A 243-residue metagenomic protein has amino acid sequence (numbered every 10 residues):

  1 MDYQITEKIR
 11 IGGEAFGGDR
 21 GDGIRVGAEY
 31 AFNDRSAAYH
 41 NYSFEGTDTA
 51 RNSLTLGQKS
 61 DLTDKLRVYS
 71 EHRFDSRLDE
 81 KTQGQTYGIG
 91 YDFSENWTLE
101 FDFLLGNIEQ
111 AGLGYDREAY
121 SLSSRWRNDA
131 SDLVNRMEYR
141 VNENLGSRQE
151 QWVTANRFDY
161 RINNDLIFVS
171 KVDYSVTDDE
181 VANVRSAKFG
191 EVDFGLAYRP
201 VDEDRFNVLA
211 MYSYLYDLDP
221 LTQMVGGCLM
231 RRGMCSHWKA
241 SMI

Functional and structural regions predicted by a protein language model:
M1-I243: Gram-negative and organellar
